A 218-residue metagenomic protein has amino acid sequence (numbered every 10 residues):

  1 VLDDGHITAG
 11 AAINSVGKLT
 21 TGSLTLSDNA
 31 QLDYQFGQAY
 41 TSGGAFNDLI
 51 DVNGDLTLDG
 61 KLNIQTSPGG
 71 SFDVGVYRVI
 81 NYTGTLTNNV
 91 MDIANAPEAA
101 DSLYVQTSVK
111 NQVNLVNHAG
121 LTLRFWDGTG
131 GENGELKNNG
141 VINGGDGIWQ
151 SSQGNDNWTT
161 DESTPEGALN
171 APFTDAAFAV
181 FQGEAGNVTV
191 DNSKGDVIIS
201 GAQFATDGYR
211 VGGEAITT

Functional and structural regions predicted by a protein language model:
V1-D28, V52-G54, L58-K61, T83-G120 (+1 more regions): Extracellular, surface-exposed repeat architectures
V1-V76, G130-Q150: Extracellular beta-strand/loop-rich repeat segments of large surface/secreted proteins
I7, L32, L56, Y77-N81 (+4 more regions): Residue-level detector of buried hydrophobic side-chain packing in well-ordered secondary-structure elements
T20, L62-Q65, T85-T87, E162-T174: Short amphipathic alpha-helical segments with coiled-coil-like heptad repeat character
Y34-G37, L169-E184: Glycine-rich repeat segments that build the extracellular carbohydrate-interaction surface of secreted and virion
Q65, T159-D161, F181, D191: Secretion/assembly modules of Gram-negative surface proteins
V74-V76, N89, A176: Glycine-centered loop/turn motifs
V113-G167, T206-T218: Extracellular repeat-rich scaffold modules on cell surfaces
